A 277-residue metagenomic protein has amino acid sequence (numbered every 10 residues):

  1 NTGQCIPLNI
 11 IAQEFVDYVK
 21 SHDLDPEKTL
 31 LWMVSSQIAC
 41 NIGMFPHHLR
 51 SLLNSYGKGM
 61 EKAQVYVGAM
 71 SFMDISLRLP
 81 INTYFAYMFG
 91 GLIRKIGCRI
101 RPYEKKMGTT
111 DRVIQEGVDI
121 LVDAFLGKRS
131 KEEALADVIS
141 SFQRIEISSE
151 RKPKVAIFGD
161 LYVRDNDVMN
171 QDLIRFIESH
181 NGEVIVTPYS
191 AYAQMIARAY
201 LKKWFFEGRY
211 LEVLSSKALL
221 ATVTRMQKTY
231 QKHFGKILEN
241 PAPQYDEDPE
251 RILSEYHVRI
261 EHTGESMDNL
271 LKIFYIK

Functional and structural regions predicted by a protein language model:
N1-K277: An N-terminal assembly and electron-transfer interface module characteristic of large anaerobic redox and radical
